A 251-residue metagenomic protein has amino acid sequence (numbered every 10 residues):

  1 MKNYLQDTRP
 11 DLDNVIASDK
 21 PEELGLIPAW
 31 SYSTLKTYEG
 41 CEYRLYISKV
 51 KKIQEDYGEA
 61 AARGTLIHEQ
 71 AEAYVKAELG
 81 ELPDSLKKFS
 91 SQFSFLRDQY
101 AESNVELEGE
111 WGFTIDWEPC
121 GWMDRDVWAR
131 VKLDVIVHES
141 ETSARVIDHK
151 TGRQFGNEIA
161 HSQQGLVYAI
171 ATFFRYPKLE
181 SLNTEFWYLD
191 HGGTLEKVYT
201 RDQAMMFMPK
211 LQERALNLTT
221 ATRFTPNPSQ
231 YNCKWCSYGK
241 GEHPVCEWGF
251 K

Functional and structural regions predicted by a protein language model:
M1-I16, K234, K251: Accessory/regulatory regions of helicases
K2-P10, Q70-G156, Q163, P177-E185: Catalytic cores of nuclease domains that cleave nucleic-acid phosphodiester backbones
D19-I27, Y43-I53, S143-K150, Q212-T220: Short amphipathic alpha-helical segments and their helix-coil junctions
D19-P21, A29-W30, I115-P119, R125 (+2 more regions): Metal-dependent nuclease catalytic regions and adjoining charged, substrate-binding loops involved in nucleic-acid end
I27-L79, E108-G109, W235: Nuclease catalytic cores
K51, K150-R153, Y188, F250: A short beta-strand motif that forms part of the nucleic acid-binding face of small beta-barrel RNA-binding folds
Y57-R63, F155-S162: Active-site metal-coordination segments of metallo-dependent hydrolases
L66, Q163-A171: Short amphipathic alpha-helical face segments that pack within enzyme cores and frequently flank/anchor catalytic
